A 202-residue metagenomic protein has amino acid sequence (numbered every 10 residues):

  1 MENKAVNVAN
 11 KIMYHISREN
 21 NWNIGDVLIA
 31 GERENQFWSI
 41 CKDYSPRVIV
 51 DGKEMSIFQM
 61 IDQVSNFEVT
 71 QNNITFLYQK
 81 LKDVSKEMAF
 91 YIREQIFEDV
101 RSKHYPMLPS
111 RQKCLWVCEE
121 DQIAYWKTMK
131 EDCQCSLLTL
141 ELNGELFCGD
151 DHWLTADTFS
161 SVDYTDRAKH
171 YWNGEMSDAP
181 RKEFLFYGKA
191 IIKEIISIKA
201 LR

Functional and structural regions predicted by a protein language model:
E2-K11, S17-A89, S110-K113, Q122-S136 (+1 more regions): Conserved NAD+-utilizing ADP-ribose enzyme module
M88-Q112: Short linear interaction motifs
V117-E119: Short His-Asn-centered micro-motif
